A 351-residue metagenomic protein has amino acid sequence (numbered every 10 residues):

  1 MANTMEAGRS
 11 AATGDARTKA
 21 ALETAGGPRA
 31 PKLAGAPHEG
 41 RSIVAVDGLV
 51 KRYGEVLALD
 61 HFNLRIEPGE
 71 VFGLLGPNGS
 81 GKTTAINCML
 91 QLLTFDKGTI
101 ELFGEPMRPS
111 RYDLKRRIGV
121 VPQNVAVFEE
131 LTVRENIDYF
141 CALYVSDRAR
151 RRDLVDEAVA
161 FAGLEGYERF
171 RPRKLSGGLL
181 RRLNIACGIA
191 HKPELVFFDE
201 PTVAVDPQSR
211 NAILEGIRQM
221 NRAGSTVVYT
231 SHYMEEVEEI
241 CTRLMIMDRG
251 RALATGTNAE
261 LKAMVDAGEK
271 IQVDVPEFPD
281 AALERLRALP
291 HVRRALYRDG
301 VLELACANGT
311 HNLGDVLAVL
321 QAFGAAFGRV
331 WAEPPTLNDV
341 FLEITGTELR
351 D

Functional and structural regions predicted by a protein language model:
G98-P106, L114: Conserved ABC transporter NBD signature motif
D138, A142, A149-Y167: Conserved ABC ATPase "signature" region
K192: Conserved catalytic motifs of ABC-family nucleotide-binding domains
V196-E200: Catalytic Walker B motif of ABC-type/P-loop ATPase nucleotide-binding domains
L214-A307: ABC transporter nucleotide-binding domain
